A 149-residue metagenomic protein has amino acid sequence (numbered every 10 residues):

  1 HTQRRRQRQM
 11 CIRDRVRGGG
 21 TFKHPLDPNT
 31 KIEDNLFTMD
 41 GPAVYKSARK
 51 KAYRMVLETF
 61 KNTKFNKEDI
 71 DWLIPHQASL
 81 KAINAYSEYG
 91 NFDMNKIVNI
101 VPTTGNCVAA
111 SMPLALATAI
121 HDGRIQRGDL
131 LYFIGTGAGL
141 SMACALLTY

Functional and structural regions predicted by a protein language model:
H1-I12: Single conserved hydrophobic/aromatic residue that forms the stacking wall/gate of nucleotide- or nucleobase-binding
M10-I12, V44, I74: Hydrophobic aliphatic residue packing
R13-F22, C144-Y149: Charged/polar, low-hydrophobicity segments characteristic of intrinsically disordered regions and flexible loops
G19-D71, K81-N91, A115, A119 (+1 more regions): Conserved active-site "lid/cap" helical segment
R49, Y53, D71-Y149: Claisen-condensing/thiolase-fold acyl-transfer catalytic domains that form or cleave C-C bonds in fatty acid
